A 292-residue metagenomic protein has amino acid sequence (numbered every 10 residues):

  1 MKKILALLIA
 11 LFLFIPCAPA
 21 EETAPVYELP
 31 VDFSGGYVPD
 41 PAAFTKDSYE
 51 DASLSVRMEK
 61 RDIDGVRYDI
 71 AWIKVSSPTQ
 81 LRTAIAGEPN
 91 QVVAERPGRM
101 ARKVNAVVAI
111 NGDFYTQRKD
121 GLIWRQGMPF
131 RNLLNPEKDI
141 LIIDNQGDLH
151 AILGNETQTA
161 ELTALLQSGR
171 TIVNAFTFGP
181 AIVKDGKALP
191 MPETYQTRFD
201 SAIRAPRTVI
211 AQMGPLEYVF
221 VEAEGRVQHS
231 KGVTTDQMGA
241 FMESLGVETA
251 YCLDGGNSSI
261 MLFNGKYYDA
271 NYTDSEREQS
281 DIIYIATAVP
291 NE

Functional and structural regions predicted by a protein language model:
K2-A20: Sec-dependent N-terminal signal peptides of Gram-positive bacterial secreted proteins and lipoproteins
C17, E21-I140, D148-I152: Zymogen propeptides
Y68-W72, A181, V209, I282: Conserved hydrophobic/aromatic beta-strand scaffold that supports enzyme active sites
S76-P78, Y115, D148, E156 (+5 more regions): Short, glycine-/Ser/Thr-/acidic-enriched flexible segments
I85-V92, N155-A160, A223-V227: Short, solvent-exposed aromatic-acidic interface loops
Q91-A94, A160-L166, S201-A202, H229-T235: A short, polar/proline- and glycine-enriched secondary-structure boundary/capping micro-motif
D113-D200: Active-site-adjacent helix-turn-beta-strand microarchitecture at beta-sheet edges that either contains or buttresses
K119-P136, I142-I143, E193-E248, C252-L253 (+1 more regions): Conserved, well-ordered active-site substructure
